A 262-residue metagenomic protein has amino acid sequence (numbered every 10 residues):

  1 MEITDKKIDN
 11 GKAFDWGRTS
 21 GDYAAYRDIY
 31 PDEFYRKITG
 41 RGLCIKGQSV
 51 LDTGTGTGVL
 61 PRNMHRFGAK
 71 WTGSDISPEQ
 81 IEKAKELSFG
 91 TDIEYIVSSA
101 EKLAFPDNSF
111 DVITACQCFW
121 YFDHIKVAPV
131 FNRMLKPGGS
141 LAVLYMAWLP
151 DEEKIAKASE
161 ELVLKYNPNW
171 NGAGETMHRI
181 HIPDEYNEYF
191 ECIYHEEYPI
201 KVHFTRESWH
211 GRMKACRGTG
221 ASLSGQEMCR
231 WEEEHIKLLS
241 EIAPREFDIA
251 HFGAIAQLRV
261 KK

Functional and structural regions predicted by a protein language model:
M1-I45: Conserved class I S-adenosyl-L-methionine
L43-S49, P106: Short helix-loop-beta connector
L51, T57-K102: Class I SAM-dependent methyltransferase SAM/SAH-binding core
E101-V112: A short acidic, Gly/Pro-enriched loop at the edge of an enzyme's catalytic core that lines a small-molecule cofactor
A115-C116, H124: A short beta-strand submotif of the Rossmann-like class I SAM-dependent methyltransferase core that lines
F122-F131: A short, conserved alpha-helix within the catalytic core of class I
I125, I180-K262: Conserved Class I S-adenosyl-L-methionine
N132, P137-V202: Conserved catalytic/acceptor-binding region of the Class I
